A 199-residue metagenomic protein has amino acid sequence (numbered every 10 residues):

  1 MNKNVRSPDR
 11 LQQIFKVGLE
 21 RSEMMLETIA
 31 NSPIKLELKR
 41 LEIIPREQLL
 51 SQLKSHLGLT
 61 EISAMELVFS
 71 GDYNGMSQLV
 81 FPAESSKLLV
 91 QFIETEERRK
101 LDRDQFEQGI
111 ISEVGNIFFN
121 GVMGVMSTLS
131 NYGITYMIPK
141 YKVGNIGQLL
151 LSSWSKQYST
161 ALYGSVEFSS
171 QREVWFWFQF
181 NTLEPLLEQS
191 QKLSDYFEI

Functional and structural regions predicted by a protein language model:
N2-I199: Composition-driven recognition of glycine/serine/threonine/acidic- and proline-rich low-complexity segments and repeats
